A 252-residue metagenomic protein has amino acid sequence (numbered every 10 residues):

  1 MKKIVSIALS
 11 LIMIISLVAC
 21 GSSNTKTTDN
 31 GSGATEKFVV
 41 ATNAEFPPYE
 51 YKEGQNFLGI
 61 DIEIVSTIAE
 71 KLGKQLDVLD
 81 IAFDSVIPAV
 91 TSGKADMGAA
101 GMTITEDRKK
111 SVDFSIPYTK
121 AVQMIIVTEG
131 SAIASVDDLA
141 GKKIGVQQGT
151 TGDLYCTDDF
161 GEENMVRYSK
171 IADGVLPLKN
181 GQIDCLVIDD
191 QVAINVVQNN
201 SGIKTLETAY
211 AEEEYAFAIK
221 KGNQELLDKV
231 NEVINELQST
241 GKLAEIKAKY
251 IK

Functional and structural regions predicted by a protein language model:
S16-A34: Bacterial lipoprotein signal-peptidase II cleavage site
S22-K26, T151-Y168, S201-A209, E232-K252: Ligand-binding clefts/hinges and TM-proximal coupling segments of bilobed small-molecule sensing domains
T28-S32, V127-I144: Flexible hinge/capping segments at coil-to-helix
N30-G101: Extracytoplasmic small-molecule ligand-binding "clamshell" domains of the periplasmic binding protein/Venus flytrap
A44, T119-V127, D190, I194-N235 (+1 more regions): Periplasmic-binding protein-like
I62-K71, D137, K143, Q148-T150 (+1 more regions): Extended ligand-binding regions for polar small-molecule ligands
D77-V90, S131, Q148-T151, V166-N180 (+1 more regions): Short helix-initiation/N-cap motifs at beta->coil->alpha
M102-K110, Y155-D158, K179, D184-A211: A ligand-binding cleft/hinge motif common to bilobed small-molecule-binding domains
